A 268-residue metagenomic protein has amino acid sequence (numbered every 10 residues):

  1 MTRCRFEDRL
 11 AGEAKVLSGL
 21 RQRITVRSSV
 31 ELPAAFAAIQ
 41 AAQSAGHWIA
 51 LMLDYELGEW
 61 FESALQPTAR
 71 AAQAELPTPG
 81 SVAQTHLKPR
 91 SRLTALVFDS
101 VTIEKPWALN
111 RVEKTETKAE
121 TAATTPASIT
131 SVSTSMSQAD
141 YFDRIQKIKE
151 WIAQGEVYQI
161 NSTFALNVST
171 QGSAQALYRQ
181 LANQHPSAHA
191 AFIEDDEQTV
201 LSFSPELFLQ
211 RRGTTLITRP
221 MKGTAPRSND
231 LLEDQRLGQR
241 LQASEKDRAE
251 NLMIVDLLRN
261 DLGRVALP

Functional and structural regions predicted by a protein language model:
M1-P268: Extended alpha-helical targeting/anchoring segments, especially N-terminal organellar/secretory targeting helices
